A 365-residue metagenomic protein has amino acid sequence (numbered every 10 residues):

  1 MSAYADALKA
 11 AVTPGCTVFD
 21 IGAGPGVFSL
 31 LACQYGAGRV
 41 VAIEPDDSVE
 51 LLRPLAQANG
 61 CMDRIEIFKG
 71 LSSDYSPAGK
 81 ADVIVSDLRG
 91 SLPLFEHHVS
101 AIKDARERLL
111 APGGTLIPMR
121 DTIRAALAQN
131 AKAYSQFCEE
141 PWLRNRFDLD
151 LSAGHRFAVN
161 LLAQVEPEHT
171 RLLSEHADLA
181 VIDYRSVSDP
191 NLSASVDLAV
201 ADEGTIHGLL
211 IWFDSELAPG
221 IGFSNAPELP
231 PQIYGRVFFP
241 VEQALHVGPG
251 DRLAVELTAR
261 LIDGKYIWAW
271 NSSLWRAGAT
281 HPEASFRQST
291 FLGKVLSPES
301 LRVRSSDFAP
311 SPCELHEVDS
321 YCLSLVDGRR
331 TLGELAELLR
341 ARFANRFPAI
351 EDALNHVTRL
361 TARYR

Functional and structural regions predicted by a protein language model:
M1-I21, G26-F308: Class I SAM-binding transferase module
L217, E256-T258, K265, D307-R365: Long, charge-rich, low-complexity alpha-helical segments
